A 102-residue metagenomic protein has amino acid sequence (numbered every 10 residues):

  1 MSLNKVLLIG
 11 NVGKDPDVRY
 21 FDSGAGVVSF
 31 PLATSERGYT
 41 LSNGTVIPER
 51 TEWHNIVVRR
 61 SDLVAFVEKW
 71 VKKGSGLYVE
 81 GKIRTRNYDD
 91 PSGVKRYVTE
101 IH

Functional and structural regions predicted by a protein language model:
M1-H102: Single-stranded nucleic acid-binding surfaces, predominantly the OB-fold ssDNA-binding core
